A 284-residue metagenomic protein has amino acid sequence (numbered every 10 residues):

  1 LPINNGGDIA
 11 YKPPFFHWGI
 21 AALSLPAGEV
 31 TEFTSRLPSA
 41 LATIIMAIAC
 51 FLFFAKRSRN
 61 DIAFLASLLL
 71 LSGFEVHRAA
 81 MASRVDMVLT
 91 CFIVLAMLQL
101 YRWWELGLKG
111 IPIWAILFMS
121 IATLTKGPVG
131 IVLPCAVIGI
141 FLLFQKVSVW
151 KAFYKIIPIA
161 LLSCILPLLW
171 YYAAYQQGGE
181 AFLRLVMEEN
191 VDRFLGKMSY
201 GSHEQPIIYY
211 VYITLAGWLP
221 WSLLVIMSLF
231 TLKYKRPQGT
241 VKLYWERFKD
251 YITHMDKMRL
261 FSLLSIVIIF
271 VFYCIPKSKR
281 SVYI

Functional and structural regions predicted by a protein language model:
L1-I284: Membrane-integral, polyisoprenol-dependent glycosyltransferases of the GT-C/oligosaccharyltransferase superfamily
